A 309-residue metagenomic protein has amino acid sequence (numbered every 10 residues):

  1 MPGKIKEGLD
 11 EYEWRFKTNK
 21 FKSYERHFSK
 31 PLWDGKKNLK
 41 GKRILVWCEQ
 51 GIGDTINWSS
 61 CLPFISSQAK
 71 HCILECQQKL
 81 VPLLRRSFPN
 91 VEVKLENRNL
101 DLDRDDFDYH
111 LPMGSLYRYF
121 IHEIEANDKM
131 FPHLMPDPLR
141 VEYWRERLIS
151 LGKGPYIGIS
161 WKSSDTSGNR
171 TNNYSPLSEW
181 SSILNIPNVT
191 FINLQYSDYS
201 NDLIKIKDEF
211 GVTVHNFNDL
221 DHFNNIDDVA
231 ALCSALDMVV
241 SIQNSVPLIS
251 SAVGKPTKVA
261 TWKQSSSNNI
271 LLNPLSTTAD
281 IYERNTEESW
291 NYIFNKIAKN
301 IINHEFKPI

Functional and structural regions predicted by a protein language model:
M1-M238, Q243-I309: Alpha-helical solenoid repeat scaffolds of the TPR/TPR-like class and their adjacent stem/linker regions that mediate
